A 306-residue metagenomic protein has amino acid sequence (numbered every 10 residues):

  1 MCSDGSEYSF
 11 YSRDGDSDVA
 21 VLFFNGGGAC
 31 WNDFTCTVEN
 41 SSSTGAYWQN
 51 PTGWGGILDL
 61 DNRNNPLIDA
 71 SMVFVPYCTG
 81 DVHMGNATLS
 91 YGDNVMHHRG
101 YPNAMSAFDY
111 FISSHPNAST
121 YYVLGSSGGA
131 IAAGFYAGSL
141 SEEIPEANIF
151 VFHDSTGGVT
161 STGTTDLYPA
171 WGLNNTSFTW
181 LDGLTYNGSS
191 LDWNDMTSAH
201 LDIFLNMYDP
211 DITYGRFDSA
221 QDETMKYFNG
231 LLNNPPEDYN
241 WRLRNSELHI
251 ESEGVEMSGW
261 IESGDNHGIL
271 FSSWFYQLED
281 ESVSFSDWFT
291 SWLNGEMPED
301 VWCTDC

Functional and structural regions predicted by a protein language model:
M1-C306: C-terminal His-loop and adjacent cap/lid subdomain of alpha/beta-hydrolase
